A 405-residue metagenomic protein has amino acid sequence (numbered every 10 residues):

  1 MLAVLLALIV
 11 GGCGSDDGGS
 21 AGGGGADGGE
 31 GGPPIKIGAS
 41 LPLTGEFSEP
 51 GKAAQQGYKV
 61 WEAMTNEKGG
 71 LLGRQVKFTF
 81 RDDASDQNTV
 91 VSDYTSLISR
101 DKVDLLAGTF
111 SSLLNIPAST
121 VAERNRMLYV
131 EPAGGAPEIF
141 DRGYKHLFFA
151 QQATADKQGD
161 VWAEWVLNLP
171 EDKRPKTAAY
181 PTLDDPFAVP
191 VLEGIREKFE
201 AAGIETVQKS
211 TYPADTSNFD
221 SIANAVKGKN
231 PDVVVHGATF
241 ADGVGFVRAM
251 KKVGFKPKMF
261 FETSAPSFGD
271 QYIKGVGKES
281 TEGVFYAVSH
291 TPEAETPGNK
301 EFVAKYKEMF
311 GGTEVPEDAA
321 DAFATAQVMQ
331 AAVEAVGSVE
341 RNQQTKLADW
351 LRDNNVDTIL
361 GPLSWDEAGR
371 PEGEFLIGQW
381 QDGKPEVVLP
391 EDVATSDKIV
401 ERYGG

Functional and structural regions predicted by a protein language model:
M1-A3: N-terminal export and membrane-targeting signals
L5, I9, C13-G405: Extracytosolic ligand-binding ectodomains
